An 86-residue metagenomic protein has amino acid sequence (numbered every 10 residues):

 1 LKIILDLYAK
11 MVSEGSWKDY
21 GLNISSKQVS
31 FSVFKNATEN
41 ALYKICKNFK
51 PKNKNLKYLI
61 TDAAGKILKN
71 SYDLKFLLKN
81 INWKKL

Functional and structural regions predicted by a protein language model:
L1-V29: Negatively charged, low-complexity tracts enriched in Asp/Glu with abundant Ser/Thr
G21, V33, L42: Cationic, beta-structured binding surfaces that engage anionic biopolymers and membranes
S26-V29, N36-A41: Short, charged/polar surface micro-motifs in flexible loops or helix N-caps
V29-F31, Y58: Hydrophobic residues embedded in beta-strands of well-ordered beta-sheets
A41-A64, L74: Short aromatic-glycine-(Arg/Gly/Cys) micro-motifs in beta-strand/loop hairpins
L59-L86: Mixed-charge, glycine-accented linear interaction segment located at domain edges/termini
